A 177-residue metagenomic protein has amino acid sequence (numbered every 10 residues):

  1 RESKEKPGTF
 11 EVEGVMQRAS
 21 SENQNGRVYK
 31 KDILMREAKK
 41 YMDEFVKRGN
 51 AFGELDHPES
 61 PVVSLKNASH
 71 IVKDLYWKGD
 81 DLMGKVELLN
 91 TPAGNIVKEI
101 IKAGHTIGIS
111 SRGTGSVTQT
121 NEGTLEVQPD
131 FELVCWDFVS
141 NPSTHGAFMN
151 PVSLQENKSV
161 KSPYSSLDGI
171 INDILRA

Functional and structural regions predicted by a protein language model:
R1-K47, V160-S166, D173-R176: Polar/acidic, low-complexity leader/linker segments enriched in S/T/G and N/D
S3-G14, F52-E54, S64-Y164: Residue microenvironments linked to proteolytic maturation and disulfide-stabilized extracellular modules
R18-R27, E59-S64, P92-N95: Short, surface-exposed beta-strand/loop "edge" segments at domain boundaries and coil↔beta transitions
G26, M35, V46, E59 (+7 more regions): Low-complexity, compositionally biased segments
L34-A68: Short, well-structured hydrophobic secondary-structure segments
